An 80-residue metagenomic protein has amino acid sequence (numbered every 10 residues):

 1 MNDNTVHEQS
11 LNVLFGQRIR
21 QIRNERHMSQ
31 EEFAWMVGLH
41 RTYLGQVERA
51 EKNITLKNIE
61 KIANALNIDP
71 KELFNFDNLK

Functional and structural regions predicted by a protein language model:
M1-Q9, F74-K80: Short, charged recognition helix plus adjacent turn of helix-turn-helix-like nucleic-acid-binding domains
Q17, H27-M28, I54-K57: Residue-level signal for the short linker/turn that defines the boundary of a DNA-recognition helix
I22, M36, V47, F76: Residues in the recognition helix of alpha-helical DNA-binding motifs
N24, W35, N64: Alpha-helical residues within the helix-turn-helix
H27-Q46: Short alpha-helical DNA-recognition segment
R49, I68, N78: Short, conserved catalytic or interaction motifs in soluble domains
K57-E72: DNA major-groove recognition helix of helix-turn-helix/homeodomain DNA-binding modules
